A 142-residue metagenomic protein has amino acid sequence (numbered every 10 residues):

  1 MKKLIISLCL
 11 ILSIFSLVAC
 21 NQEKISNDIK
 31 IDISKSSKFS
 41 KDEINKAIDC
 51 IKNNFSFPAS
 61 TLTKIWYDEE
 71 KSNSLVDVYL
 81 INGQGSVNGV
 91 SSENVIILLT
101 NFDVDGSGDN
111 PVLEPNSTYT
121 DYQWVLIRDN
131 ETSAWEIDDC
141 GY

Functional and structural regions predicted by a protein language model:
M1-E23: Sec-dependent N-terminal signal peptides of Gram-positive bacterial secreted proteins and lipoproteins
C9-L12, L75, G106, A134: Residues in flexible loops and secondary-structure boundaries
A19-T118: Flexible low-complexity loop/turn motifs enriched in small/helix-breaking residues
Y119-Y142: Short beta-strand edge/turn micro-motifs at domain boundaries
